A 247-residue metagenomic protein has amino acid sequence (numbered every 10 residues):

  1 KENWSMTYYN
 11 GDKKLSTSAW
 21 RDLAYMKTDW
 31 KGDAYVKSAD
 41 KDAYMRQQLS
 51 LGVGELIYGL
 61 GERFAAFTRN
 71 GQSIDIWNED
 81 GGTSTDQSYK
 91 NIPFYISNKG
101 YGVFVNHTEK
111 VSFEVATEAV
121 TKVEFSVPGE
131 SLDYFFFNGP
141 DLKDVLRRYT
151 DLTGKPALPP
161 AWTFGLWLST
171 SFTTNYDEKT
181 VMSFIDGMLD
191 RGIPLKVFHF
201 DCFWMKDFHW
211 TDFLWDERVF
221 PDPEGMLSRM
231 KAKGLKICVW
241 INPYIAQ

Functional and structural regions predicted by a protein language model:
K1-A161, S169-F172, E178-K179, I185-D190: Catalytic and substrate-binding clefts that recognize carbohydrates or anionic sugar/phosphate headgroups
A157-Q247: Aromatic-lined carbohydrate-binding/catalytic grooves of carbohydrate-active enzymes
